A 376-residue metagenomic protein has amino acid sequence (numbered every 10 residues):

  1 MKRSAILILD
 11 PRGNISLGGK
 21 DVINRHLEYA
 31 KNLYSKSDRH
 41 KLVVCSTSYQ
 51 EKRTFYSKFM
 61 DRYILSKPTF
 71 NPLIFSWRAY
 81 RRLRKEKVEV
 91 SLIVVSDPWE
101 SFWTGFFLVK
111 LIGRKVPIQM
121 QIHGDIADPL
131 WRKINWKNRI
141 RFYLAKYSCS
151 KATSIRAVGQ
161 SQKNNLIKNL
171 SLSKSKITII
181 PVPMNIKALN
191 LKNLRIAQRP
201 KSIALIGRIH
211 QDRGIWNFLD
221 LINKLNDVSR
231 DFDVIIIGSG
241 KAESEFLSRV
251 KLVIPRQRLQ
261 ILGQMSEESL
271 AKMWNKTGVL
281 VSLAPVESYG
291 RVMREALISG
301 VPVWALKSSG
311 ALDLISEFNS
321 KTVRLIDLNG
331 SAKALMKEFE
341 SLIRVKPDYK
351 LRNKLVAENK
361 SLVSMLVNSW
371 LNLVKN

Functional and structural regions predicted by a protein language model:
L17-N24, I74, P117, A127-Y147 (+1 more regions): Nucleotide-sugar donor phosphate/pyrophosphate-binding loop at the beta->alpha transition of glycosyltransferases
K20-L27, K201, L205-K224, K241-S244: A conserved mid-protein helix/loop that constitutes part of the nucleotide-sugar donor-binding site
R25-Y34, R81-R84, W103, L111 (+1 more regions): Membrane-proximal helix-turn-helix segments that form the acceptor-binding/catalytic region of lipid-linked
S161, P183: Carbohydrate-associated surface elements
L247-M265: Nucleotide-activated donor-binding/catalytic signature segment of Leloir-type glycosyltransferases, i.e., the conserved
Q264-M265, K272-T277: Short alpha-helical donor nucleotide-sugar binding micro-motif in glycosyltransferases
P285: Aromatic "clamp/platform" in nucleotide-sugar-dependent glycosyltransferases that forms part of the donor/acceptor
P302-A305: Short hydrophobic beta-strand element within catalytic cores of glycosyltransferases and related nucleotide-activated
